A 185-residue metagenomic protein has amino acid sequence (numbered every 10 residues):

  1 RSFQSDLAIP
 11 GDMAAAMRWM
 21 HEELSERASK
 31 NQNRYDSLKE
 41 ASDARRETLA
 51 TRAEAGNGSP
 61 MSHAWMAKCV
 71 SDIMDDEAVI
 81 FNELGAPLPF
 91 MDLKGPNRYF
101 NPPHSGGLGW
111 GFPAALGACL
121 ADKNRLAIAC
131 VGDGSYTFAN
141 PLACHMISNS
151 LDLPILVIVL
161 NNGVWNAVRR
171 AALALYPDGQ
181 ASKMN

Functional and structural regions predicted by a protein language model:
S2, A8-P10, M17-H21, P89-N185: Thiamine diphosphate
Q4, I9-A16, M20, R34 (+4 more regions): General structural feature for long, well-ordered alpha-helical segments within catalytic domains of soluble enzymes
S5, E54-G58, G132: Conserved short-loop catalytic and cofactor-binding motifs
H21-S29, D75: Non-catalytic alpha-helical coupling and interface elements of nucleotide-dependent molecular machines and regulators
R27-S42: Flexible, glycine/charged-enriched surface loops at secondary-structure junctions
A28, A78, R125-L126: Secondary-structure boundary/capping signal
E40-D122: Active-site diphosphate/adenylate-binding microenvironment
